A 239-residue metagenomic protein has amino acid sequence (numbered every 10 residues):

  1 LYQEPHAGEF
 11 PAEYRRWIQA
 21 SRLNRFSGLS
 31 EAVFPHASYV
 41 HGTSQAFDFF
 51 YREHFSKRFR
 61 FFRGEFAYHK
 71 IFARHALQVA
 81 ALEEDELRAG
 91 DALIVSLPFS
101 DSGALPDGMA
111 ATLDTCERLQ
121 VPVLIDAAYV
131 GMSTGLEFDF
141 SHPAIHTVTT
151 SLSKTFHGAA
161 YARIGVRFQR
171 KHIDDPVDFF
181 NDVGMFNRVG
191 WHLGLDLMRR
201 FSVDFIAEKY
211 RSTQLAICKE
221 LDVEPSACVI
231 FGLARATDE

Functional and structural regions predicted by a protein language model:
L1-E13, P225-E239: N-terminal "arm"/small-domain region of PLP-dependent enzymes with the aminotransferase-like
L1-Q45, Y210-A216: Conserved N-terminal alpha-helix of the aminotransferase class I/II PLP-enzyme fold
R22-G28, H192-G232: Conserved PLP-dependent catalytic core of the aminotransferase class-I/II
F26, A104-A162: Active-site pre-lysine segment of PLP-dependent enzymes
F34-V40, F50-K70: Conserved PLP-anchoring active-site segment centered on the Schiff-base-forming lysine
K70-F72, R88-G90, H157-A162: Short, charged, surface-exposed secondary-structure boundary motifs
Q78-G131, A227-E239: Active-site phosphate-binding strand-loop segment of PLP-dependent enzymes
T149-E208: Conserved core segment of the aminotransferase class I/II
